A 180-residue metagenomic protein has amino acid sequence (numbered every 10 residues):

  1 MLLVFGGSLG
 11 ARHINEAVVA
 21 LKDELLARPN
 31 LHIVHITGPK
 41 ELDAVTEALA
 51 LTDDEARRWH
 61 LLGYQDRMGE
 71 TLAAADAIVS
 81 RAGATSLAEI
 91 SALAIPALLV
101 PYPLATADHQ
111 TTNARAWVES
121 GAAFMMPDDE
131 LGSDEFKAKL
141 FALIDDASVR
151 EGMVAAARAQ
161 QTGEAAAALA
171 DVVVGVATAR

Functional and structural regions predicted by a protein language model:
M1-S80, T111-R115, E119, M126-F136: Donor-nucleotide binding loops and adjacent catalytic segments primarily of GT-B fold Leloir glycosyltransferases
G7-S8, A159, V172: Conserved donor-binding loops in enzymes that form glycosidic bonds
L21, A48, K139, M153-A156 (+1 more regions): A ubiquitous structural signal for well-ordered alpha-helices
M68-Q110: A donor-sugar binding/catalytic signature common to diverse glycosyltransferases and related nucleotide-sugar
P96, A122-A123: Residue-level detector of anion-binding/catalytic polar loops
L131-D145, A170, V174: Two-component system phosphotransfer/interaction surface
V149-G163: A short, well-ordered alpha-helix in the C-terminal region of glycosyltransferases
T162-R180: C-terminal alpha-helical cap of glycosyltransferases
